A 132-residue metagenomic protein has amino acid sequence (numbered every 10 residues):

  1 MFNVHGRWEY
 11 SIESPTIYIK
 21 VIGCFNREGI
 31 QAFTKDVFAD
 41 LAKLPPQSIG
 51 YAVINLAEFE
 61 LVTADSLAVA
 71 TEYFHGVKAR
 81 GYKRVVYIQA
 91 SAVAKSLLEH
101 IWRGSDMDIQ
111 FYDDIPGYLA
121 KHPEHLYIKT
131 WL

Functional and structural regions predicted by a protein language model:
F2-L132: Amphipathic, Lys/Arg-enriched alpha-helical "gate/interface" segment within cytosolic domains that mediates
